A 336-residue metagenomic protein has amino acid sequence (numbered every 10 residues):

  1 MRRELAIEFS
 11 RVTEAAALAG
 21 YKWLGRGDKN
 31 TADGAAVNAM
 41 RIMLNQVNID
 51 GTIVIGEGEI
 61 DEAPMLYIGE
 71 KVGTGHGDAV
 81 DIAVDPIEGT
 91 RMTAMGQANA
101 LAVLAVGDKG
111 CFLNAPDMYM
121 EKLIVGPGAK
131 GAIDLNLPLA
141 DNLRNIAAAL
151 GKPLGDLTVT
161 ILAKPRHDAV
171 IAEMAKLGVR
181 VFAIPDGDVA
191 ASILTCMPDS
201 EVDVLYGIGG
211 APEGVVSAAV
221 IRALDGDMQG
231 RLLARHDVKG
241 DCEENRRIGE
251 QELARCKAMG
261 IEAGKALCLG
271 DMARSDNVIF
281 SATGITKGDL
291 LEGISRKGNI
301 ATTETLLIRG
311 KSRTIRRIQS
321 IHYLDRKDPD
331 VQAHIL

Functional and structural regions predicted by a protein language model:
M1-A83, R144, A148, A175 (+5 more regions): N-terminal subdomain of lithium-sensitive/metallo-dependent phosphomonoesterases centered on the IMPase/IPPase/PAP
L5, L194-P212, V216-L336: Oxyanion/phosphate-interacting regions
I53-E57, I82-V84, T93-M95, N114-A115 (+5 more regions): General beta-strand structural signal in soluble alpha/beta enzymes
M65-Y67, M95-Q97, A115-M118, A169-A175 (+3 more regions): Short acidic, glycine/serine/threonine-rich loops at helix termini
G77-E88, M92-L113: DPxDG-like acidic metal-binding loop motif
V103, D108-A183, C242, D276 (+2 more regions): Acidic beta-strand-loop-alpha-helix segment within the catalytic core of divalent metal-dependent phosphate-processing
M174-V181, D188-V202: Glycine-rich ThDP/TPP pyrophosphate-binding loop and its adjacent helix/strand module within ThDP-dependent enzymes
